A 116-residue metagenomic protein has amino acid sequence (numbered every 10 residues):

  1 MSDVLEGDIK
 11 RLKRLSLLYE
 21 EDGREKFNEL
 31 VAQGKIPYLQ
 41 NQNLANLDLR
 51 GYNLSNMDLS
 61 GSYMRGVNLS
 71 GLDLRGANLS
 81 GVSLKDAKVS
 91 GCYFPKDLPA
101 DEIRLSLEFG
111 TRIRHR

Functional and structural regions predicted by a protein language model:
M1-E29: Terminal amphipathic alpha-helical/low-complexity segments used for targeting or macromolecular assembly
L17, R24-R116: Tandem repeat scaffolds
